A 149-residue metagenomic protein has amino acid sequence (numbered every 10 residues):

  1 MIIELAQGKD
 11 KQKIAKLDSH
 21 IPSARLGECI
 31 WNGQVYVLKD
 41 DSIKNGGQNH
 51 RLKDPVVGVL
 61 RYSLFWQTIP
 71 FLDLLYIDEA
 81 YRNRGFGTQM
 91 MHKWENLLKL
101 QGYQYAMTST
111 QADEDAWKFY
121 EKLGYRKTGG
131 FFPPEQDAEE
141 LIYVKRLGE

Functional and structural regions predicted by a protein language model:
M1-G8, G148-E149: Conserved N-terminal entry element of GNAT/NAT acetyltransferase domains
L5-L74, D78, L97, G130-P133: Acetyl-CoA-dependent GNAT
D40-D41, V144-E149: Short beta-strand-to-coil "C-cap" segments at the C-terminal boundary of structured domains/repeats, marking
L75-R82, Q111: A short, internal acetyl-CoA/4′-phosphopantetheine-binding micro-motif in the GNAT/acyltransferase core
N83-N96, K122: Conserved acetyl-CoA-binding loop-helix of GNAT-fold acetyltransferases
L98-Q111: Conserved GNAT acetyl-CoA-binding A-motif
M107-S109, R126-I142: Conserved catalytic-core motifs of GNAT/GCN5-like acyltransferases
A116, L123: Helix-turn-helix
